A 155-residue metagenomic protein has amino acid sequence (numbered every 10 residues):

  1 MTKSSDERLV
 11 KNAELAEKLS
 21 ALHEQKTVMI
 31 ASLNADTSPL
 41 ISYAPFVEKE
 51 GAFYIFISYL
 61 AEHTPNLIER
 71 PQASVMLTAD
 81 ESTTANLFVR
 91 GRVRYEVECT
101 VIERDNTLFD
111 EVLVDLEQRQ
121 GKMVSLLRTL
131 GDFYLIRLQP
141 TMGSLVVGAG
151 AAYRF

Functional and structural regions predicted by a protein language model:
M1-F155: Binding-site signature for planar aromatic cofactors or substrates
